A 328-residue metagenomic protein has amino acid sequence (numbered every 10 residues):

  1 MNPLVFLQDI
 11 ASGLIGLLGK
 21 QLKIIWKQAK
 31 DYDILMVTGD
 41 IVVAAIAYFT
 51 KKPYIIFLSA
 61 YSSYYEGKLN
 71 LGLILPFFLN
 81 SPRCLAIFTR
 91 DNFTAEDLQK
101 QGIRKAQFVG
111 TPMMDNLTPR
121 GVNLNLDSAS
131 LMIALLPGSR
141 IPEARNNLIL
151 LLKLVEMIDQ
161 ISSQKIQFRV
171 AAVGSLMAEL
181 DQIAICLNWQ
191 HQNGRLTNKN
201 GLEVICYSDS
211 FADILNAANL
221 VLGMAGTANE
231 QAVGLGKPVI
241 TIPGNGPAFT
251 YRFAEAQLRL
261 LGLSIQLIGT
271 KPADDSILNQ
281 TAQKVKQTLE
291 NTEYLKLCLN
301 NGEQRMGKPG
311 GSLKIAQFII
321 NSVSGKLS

Functional and structural regions predicted by a protein language model:
M1-S328: Nucleotide-activated sugar donor-binding and catalytic core shared by glycosyltransferases and related lipid-linked
